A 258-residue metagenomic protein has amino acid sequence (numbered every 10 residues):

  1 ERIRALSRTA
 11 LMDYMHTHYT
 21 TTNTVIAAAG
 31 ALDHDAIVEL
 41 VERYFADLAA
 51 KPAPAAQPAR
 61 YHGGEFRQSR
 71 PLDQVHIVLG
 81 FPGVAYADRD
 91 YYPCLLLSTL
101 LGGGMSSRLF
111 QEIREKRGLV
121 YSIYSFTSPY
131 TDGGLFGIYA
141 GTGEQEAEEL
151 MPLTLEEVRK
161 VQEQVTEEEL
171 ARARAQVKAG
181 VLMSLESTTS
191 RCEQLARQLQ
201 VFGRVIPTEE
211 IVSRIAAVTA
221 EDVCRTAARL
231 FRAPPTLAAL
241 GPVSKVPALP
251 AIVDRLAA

Functional and structural regions predicted by a protein language model:
E1-P52, A56, R67, V78 (+3 more regions): Charge-rich, well-structured scaffold segments of protease-associated domains
A53-R108: His/Glu-based metal-binding/catalytic segments typifying zinc-dependent metallopeptidases
S98-G102, Q111, E156, R197: Generic alpha-helical structural context detector
R108-Q111, E168: A general, composition-driven signal for non-globular sequence regions
